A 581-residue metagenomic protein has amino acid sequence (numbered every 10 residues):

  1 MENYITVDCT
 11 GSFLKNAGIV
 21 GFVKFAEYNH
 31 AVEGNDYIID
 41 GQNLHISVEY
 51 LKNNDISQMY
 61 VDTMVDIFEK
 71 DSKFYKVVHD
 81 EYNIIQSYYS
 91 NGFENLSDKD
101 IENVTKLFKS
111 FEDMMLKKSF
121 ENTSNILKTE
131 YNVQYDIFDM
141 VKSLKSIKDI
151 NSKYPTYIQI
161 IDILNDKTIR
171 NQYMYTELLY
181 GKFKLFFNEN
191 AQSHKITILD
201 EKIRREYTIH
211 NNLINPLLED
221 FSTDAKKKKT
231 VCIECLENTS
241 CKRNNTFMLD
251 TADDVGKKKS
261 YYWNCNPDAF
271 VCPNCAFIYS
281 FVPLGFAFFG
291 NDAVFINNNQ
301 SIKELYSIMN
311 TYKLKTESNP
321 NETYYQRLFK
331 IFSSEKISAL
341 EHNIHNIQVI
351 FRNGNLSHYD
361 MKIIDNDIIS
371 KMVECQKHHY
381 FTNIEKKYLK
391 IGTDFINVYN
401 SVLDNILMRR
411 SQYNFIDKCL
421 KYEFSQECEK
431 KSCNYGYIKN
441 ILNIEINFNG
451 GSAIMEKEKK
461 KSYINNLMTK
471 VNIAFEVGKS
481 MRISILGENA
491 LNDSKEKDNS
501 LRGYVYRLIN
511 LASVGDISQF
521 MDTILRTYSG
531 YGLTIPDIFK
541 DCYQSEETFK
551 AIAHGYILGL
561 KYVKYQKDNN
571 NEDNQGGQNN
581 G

Functional and structural regions predicted by a protein language model:
M1-K229, F332-K336, N440, Y504-H554: N-terminal alpha-helical interaction blocks
E2, T316-D568: Intrinsically disordered, low-complexity regulatory regions
G21-K24, L44, S357, F395 (+1 more regions): Polar low-complexity intrinsically disordered regions enriched in Ser/Thr and small residues
F108-E112, V231-I233, R243, L340-H342: A broad "ordered helical/assembly scaffold" signature
Y157-Y325: Basic, glycine-/proline-tolerant helical and adjacent loop/strand elements that line or dock onto nucleic-acid
N291, N355, T393, G577-Q578: Intrinsically disordered, low-complexity regions
E572-G581: Long, low-complexity, intrinsically disordered segments
